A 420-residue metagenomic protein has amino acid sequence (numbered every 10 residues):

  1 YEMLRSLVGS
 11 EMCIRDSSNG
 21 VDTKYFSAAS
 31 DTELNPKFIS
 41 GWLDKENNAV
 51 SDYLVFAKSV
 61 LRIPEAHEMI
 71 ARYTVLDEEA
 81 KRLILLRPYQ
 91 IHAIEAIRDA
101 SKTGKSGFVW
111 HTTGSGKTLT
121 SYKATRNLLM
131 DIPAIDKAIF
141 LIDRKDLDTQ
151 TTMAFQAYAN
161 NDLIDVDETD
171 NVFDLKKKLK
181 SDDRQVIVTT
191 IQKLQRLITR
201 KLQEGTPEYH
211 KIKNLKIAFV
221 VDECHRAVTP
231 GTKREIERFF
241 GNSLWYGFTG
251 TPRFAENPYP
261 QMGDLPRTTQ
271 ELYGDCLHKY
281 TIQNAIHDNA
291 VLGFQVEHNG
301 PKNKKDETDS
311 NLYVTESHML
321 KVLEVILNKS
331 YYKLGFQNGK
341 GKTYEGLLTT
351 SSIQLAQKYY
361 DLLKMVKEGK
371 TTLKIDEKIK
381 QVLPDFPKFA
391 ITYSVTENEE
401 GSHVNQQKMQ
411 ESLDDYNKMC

Functional and structural regions predicted by a protein language model:
Y1, S6-A138, D146, Q150-N161 (+3 more regions): ATP-dependent helicase/translocase motor core
D22-N35, D148-T151, Q195-T199, V228-T229 (+3 more regions): Switch/connector loops and helix/strand junctions flanking conserved nucleotide-binding motifs in nucleotide-processing
S27-A29, I191-D309, M319: Signature of the SF2 helicase/ATPase Hel1-core->accessory helical subdomain module
W110, D136-R144, T343-S352: Conserved RecA-like ASCE P-loop NTPase motor core of nucleic-acid helicases/translocases
I132-D136, L163-D167, N257-C276, K367-P387: Flexible phosphate/Mg2+-sensing switch loops adjacent to catalytic phosphate-binding sites
D146-N171, M365-L373: Conserved helix-turn-beta segment of the N-terminal RecA-like "Helicase ATP-binding" lobe in SF1/SF2 helicases
A157-R200: Inter-Walker segment of RecA-like/P-loop motor cores
S310-C420: Conserved C-terminal RecA-like helicase domain
